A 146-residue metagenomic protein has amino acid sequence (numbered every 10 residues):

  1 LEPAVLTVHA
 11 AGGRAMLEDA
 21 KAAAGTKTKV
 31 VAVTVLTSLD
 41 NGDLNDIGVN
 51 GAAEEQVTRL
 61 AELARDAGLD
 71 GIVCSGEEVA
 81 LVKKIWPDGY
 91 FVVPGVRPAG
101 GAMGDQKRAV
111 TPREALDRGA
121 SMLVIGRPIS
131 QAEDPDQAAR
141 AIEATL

Functional and structural regions predicted by a protein language model:
L1-G71, S75-A80, D88, R97-G101: Conserved anion-binding
L6, A64, V82, A115 (+2 more regions): Conserved, mostly hydrophobic/aromatic
D19-A23, L116, I129-L146: C-terminal helical cap(s) of enzyme catalytic domains, especially alpha/beta-barrels
V49-A53, K107, D134: Alpha-helix capping and helix-coil boundary motifs
R59-E62, V110-R113, D117, Q137: A broad detector of short, well-ordered amphipathic alpha-helices that serve as recognition/interaction surfaces
S75-V124: A C-terminal functional module that forms or caps the active site or interfaces directly with catalytic machinery
